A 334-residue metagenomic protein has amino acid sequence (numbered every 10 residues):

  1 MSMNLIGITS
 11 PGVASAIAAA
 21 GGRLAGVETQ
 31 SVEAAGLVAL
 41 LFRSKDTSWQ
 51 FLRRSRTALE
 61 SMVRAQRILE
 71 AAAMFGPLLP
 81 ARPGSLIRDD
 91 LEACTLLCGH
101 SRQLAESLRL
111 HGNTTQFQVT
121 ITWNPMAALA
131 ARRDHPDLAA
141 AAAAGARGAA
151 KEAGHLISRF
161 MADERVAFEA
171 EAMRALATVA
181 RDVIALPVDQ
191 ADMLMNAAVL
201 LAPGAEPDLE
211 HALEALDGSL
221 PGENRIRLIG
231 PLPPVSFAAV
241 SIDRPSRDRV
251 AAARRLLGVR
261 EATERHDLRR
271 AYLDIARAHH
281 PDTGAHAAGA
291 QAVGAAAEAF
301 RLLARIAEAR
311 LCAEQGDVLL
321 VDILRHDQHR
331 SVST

Functional and structural regions predicted by a protein language model:
M1-R225, P231-P245, V250, L320-T334: An interfacial alpha-helical scaffold signature
E223, A238-A287, A295-T334: N-terminal J-domain/J-like co-chaperone modules of DnaJ/Hsp40 proteins
